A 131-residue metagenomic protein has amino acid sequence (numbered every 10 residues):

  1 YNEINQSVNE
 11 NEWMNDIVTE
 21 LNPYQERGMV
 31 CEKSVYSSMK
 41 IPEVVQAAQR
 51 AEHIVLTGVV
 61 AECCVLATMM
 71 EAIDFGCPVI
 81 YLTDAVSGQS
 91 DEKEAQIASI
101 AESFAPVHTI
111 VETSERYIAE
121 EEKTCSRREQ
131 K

Functional and structural regions predicted by a protein language model:
E3-K131: Active-site-adjacent betaalpha module
